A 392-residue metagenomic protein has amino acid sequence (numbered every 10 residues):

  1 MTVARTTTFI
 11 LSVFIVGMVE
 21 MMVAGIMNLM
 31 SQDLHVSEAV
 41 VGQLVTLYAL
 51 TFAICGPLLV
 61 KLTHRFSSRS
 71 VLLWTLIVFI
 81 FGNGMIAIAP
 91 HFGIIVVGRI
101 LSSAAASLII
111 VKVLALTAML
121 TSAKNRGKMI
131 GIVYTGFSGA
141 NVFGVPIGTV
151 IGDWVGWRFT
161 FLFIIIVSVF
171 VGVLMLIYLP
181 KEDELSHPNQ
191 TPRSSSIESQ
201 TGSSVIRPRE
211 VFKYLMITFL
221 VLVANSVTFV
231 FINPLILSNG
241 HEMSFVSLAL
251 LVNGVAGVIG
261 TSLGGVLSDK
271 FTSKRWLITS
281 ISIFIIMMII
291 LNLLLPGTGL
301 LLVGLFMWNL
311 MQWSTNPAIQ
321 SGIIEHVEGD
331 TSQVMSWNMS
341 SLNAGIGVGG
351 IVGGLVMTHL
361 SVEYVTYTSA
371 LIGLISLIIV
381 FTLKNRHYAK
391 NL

Functional and structural regions predicted by a protein language model:
H35, S67, I88-I94, T272 (+1 more regions): Helix-breaking motifs and short loop linkers at transmembrane-helix boundaries and internal kinks in secondary membrane
I54-F92: Conserved MFS/SLC helix-loop-helix module at the cytosolic interface between two early adjacent transmembrane helices
G56-S67, T261-T272, M357: Helix-to-loop junctions at the C-terminal end of transmembrane segments in multipass secondary transporters
G82, G93-L101, G299-M307: Paired small-residue
I94, A123, I132-Y178, I236: Helix-loop-helix hairpin linking two adjacent transmembrane segments in secondary transporters
G98-G139: Cytoplasmic helix-loop-helix junction between adjacent transmembrane helices in 12-TM secondary transporters
P180-Y214: Juxtamembrane intracellular "pre-TM" segments in multi-pass secondary transporters
K274-I319: C-terminal transmembrane helical hairpin of 12-TM major facilitator-type secondary transporters
